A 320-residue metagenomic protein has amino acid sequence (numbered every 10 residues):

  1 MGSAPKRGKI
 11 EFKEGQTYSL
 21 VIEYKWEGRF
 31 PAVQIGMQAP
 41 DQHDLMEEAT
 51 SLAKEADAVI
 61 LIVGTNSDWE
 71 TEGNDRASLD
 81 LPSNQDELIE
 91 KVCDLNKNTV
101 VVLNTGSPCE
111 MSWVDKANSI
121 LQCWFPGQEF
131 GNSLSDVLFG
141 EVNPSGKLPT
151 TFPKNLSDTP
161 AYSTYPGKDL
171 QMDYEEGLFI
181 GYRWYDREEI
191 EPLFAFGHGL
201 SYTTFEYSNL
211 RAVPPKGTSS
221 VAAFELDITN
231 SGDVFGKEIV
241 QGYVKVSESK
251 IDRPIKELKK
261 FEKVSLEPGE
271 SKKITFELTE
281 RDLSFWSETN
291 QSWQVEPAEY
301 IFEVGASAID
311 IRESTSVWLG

Functional and structural regions predicted by a protein language model:
M1-G320: C-terminal non-catalytic regions of proteins with extracellular/luminal or membrane-system context
